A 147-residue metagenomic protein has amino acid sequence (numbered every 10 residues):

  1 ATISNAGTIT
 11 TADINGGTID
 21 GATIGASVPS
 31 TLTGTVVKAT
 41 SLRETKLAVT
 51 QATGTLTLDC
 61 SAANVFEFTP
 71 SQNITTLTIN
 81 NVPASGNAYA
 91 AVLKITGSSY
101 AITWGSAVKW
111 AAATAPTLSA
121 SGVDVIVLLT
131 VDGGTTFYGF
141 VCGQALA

Functional and structural regions predicted by a protein language model:
A1-A63: Intrinsic low-complexity, repeat-rich intrinsically disordered segments enriched in small/flexible residues
A1-N5, I79, V127: Hydrophobic transmembrane signal anchors and adjacent membrane-proximal interface regions, especially in viral
I3, I24, L77, I102-W104 (+1 more regions): Short clusters of hydrophobic/aromatic residues that line enzyme substrate/ligand-binding pockets
V36-G105, G122-D124, T130-A147: Exposed extracellular interaction/assembly regions and N-terminal maturation sites
A107-G122: Terminal beta-strand-rich extracellular "head" domains that mediate receptor/glycan or other ligand binding
